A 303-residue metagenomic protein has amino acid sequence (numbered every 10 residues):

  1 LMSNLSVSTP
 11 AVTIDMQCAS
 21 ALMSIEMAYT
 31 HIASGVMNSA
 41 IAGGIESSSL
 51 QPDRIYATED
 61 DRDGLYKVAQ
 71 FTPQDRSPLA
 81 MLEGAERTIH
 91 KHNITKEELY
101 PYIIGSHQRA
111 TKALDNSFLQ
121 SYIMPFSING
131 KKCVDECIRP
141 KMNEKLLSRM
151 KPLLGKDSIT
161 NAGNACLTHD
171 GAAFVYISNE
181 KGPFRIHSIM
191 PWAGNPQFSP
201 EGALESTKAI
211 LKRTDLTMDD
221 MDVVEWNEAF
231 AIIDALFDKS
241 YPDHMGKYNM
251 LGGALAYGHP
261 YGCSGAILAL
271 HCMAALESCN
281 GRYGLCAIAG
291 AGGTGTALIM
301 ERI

Functional and structural regions predicted by a protein language model:
L1-M37, R76-A80, K141-L167, S240-C272 (+1 more regions): Conserved catalytic cysteine-centered active-site region of acyl-thioester-dependent Claisen-condensing enzymes
V12-M16, A40-E46, E98-G105, I123-I128 (+4 more regions): Beta-strand segments within the central parallel beta-sheet cores of soluble alpha/beta enzyme folds
D15-E46, I89-L119, V175-E180, P260-G281 (+1 more regions): Active-site-proximal alpha-helical scaffold in enzymes
S39-R87: Flexible glycine-/small-residue-enriched beta->alpha junction loops that bind anionic phosphate/pyrophosphate groups
L50-Y56, Q197-S199, P260-Y261, G295-E301: Short acidic, glycine/serine/threonine-rich loops at helix termini
E86, H187-A256: Active-site pocket-lining segment
H90, E144-E201, E205, A209-R213 (+4 more regions): Condensing-enzyme catalytic core mediating Claisen C-C bond formation in acyl metabolism
E98-P183, M245-G246: N-terminal extracellular/periplasmic Venus flytrap/periplasmic-binding protein-like
